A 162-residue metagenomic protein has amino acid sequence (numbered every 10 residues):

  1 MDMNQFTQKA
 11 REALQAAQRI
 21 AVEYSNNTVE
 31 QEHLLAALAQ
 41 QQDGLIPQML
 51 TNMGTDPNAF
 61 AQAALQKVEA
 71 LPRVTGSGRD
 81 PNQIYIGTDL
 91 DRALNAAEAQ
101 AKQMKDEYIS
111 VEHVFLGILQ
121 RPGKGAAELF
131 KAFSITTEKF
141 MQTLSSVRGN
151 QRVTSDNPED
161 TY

Functional and structural regions predicted by a protein language model:
M1-Y162: Histone-fold recognition with a strong bias for associated Lys/Arg-rich disordered tails
